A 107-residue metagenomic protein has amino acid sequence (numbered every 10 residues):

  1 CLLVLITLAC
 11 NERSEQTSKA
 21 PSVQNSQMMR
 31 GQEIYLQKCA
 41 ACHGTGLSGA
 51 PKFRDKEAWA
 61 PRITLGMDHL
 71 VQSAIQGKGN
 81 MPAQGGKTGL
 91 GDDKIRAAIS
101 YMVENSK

Functional and structural regions predicted by a protein language model:
C1-L8: Sec-dependent bacterial lipoprotein signal peptides
V4, E33-L36, I75: Processing junctions and N-termini across compartments
A9, A41, A83: Short, cysteine/histidine-rich loop/knuckle motifs that typically chelate Zn2+
C10-S14: Bacterial signal peptide processing site
S18-A40, A60: Post-signal peptide N-terminal segment of mature Sec-exported envelope proteins
Y35-T45, A98, M102: The canonical Cys-X-X-Cys-His
G44-Q72: Gly/Gly-Pro-rich "capping" loops immediately C-terminal to redox-active cysteine motifs in periplasmic/lumenal
K52, S73-A97, M102-S106: Axial heme c-ligation environment in periplasmic c-type cytochrome domains
